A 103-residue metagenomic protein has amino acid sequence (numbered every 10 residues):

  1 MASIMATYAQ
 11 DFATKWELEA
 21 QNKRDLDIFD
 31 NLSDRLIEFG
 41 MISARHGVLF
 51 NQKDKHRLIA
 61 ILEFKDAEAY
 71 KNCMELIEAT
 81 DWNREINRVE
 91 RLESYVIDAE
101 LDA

Functional and structural regions predicted by a protein language model:
M1-E75, L92-A103: Short S/T/G/P-rich N-terminal loop/turn motif that feeds into the first structured element of a domain
E78-E85: A common structural junction motif
